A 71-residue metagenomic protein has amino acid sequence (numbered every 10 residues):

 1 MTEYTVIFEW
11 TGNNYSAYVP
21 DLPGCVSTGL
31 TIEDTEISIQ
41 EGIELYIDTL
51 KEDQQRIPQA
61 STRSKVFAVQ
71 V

Functional and structural regions predicted by a protein language model:
M1-T5, I37-V71: Short, charged, surface-exposed hinge/linker loops at domain edges that act as mobile lids or interdomain connectors
I7-L22: Short aromatic-glycine-(Arg/Gly/Cys) micro-motifs in beta-strand/loop hairpins
D21-G24, Q59: Hydrophobic residues in alpha-helical membrane-spanning segments
P23-I32: A short, exposed loop/beta-hairpin motif centered on an aromatic-Gly-Thr core
